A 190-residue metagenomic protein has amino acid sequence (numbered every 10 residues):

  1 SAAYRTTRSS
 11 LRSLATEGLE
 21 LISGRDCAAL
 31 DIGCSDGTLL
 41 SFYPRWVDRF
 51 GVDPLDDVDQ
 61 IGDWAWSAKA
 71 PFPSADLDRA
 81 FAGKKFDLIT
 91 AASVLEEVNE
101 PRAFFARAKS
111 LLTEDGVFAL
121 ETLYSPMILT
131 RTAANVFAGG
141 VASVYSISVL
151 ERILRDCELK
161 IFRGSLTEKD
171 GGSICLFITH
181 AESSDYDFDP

Functional and structural regions predicted by a protein language model:
S1-D59: Extended interfacial segments that mediate partner engagement and assembly in macromolecular machines
D63-L77: Conserved SAM-binding strand-loop segment of SAM-dependent methyltransferases
T90: A conserved beta-strand element that flanks and buttresses the S-adenosyl-L-methionine
V94: Hydrophobic adenine-recognition pocket in adenosine-nucleotide-binding enzymes
R102-V117: A short glycine-rich, Lys/Arg-flanked "PGG" loop and its adjoining helix->strand segment in the class I
F118-S143, I147-E151: Short, glycine-/aromatic-enriched active-site segment of Class I SAM-dependent methyltransferases
L159-D170: Conserved S-adenosyl-L-methionine
D170-P190: Flexible, glycine-/basic-rich loop-and-beta segments that form/coincide with the SAM-dependent methyltransferase
